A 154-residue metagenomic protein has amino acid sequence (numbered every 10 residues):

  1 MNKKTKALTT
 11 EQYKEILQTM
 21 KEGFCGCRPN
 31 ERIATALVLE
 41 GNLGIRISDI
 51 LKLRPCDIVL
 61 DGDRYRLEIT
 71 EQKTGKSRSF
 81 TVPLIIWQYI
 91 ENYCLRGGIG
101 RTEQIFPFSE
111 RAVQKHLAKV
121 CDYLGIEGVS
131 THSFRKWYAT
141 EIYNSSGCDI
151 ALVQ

Functional and structural regions predicted by a protein language model:
M1-L17, G75-L84: DNA breakage-rejoining catalytic core of tyrosine-based enzymes
A7-L43: Basic, Lys/Arg- and aromatic-enriched nucleic-acid-binding interface segment
R32, E127-S145: Short basic/aromatic active-site micro-motif
A36, S48-L53, V153: Alpha-helix N-cap/helix-start motif at helix boundaries, enriched for small hydrophobics
V38, N42, W137-Q154: C-terminal catalytic core of tyrosine-transesterase DNA break-rejoin enzymes
L43, K52-W87: Conserved tyrosine-mediated DNA breakage-rejoining catalytic core shared by Y-recombinases
Q72-E91, G100-K119: C-terminal catalytic core of Y-nucleophile DNA break-rejoin enzymes
